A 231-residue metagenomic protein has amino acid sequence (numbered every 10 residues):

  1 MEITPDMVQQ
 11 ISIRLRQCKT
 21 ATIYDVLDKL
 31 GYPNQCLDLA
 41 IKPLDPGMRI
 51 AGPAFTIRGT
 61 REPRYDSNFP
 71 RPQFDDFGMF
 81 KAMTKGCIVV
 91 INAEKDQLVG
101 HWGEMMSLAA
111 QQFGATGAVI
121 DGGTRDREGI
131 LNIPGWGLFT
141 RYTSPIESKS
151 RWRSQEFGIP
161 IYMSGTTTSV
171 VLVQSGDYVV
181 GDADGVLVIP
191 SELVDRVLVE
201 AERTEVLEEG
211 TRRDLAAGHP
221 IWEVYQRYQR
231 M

Functional and structural regions predicted by a protein language model:
M1-S175, L187-M231: Feature captures the catalytic cores and cofactor-binding loops of soluble hydro-lyases/lyases that act on carboxylate
